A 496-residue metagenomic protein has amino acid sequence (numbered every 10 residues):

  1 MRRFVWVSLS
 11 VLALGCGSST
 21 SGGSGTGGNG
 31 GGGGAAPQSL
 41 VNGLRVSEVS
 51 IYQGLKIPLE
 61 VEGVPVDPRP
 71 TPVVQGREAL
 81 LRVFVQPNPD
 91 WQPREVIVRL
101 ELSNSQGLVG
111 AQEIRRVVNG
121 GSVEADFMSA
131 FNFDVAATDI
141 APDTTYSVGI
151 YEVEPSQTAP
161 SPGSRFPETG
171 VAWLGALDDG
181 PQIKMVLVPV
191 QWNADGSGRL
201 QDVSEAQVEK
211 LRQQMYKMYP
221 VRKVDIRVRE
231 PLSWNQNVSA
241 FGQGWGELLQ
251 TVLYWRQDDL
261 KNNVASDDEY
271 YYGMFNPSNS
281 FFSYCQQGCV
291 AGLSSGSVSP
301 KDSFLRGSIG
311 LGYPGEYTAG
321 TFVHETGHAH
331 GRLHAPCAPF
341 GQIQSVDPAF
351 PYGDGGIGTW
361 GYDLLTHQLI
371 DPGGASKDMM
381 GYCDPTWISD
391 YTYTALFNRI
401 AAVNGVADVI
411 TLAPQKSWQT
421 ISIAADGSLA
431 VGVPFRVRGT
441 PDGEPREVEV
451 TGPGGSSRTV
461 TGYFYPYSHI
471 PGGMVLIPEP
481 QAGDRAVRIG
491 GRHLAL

Functional and structural regions predicted by a protein language model:
M1-S39: Ser/Thr-rich, Pro/Gly/Ala-heavy low-complexity intrinsically disordered linkers and tails of secreted extracellular
V46-I97, A413-G443: Contiguous beta-strand segments within globular domains
Q106-D126, E230-S233, S456-I470: Solvent-exposed serine/threonine-rich low-complexity stretches and specific carbohydrate-binding patches
G121, T138, F304-T386: The catalytic-center signature of Zn2+-dependent metalloproteases
D139-S164, V448, P480-L494: Short, aromatic- and glycine-rich surface loops/edge beta-strands on solvent-exposed regions
E154-A194, H493-L496: Short beta-strand elements
G175-Q344: Active-site-proximal segment of zinc-dependent metalloprotease catalytic domains
S376-G427: Catalytic cores of secreted or luminal carbohydrate-active enzymes
